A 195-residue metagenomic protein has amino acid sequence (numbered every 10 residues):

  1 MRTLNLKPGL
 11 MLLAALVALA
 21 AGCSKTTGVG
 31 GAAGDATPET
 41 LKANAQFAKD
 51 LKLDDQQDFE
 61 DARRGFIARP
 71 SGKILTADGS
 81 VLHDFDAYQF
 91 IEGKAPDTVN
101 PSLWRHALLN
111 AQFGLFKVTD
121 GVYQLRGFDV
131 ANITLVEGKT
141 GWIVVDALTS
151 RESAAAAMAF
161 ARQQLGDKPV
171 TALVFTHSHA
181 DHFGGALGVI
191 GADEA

Functional and structural regions predicted by a protein language model:
R2-M11: Bacterial N-terminal signal peptides that target proteins for export
L19-G22: C-terminal motif of bacterial Sec signal peptides marking the signal peptidase cleavage site
S24-T26: Bacterial signal peptide processing site
G28-Q112: N-terminal pre-domain segments of enzymes
L108-K168: Conserved beta-strand hairpin/beta-sheet module of binuclear metal-dependent hydrolase folds, prominently
S153, F183-A195: Hydrophobic, small-residue-rich alpha-helical packing segments that form membrane-like cores
P169-V170, A195: Local beta-strand N-terminus motif with an aromatic residue
V170-D181: Metallo-beta-lactamase
